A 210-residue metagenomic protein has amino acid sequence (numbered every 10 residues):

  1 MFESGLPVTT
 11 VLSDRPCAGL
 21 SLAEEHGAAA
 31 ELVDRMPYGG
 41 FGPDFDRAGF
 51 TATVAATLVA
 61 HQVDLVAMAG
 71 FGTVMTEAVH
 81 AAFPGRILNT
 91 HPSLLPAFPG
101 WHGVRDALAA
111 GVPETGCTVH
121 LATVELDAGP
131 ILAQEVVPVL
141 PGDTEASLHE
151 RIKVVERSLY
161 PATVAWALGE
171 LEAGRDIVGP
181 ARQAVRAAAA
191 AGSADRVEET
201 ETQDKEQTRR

Functional and structural regions predicted by a protein language model:
M1-R210: One-carbon transfer enzymes
